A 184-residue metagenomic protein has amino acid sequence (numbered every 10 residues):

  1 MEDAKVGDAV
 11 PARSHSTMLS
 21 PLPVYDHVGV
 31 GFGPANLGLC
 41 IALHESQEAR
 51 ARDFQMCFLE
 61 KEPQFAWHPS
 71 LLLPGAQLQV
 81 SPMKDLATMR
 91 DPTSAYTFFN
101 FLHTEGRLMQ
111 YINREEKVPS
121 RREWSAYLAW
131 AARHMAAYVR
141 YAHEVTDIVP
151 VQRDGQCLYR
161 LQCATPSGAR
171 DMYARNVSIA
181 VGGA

Functional and structural regions predicted by a protein language model:
V6-S14, Q55, L59-S125: Glycine-rich active-site loop/strand segments that organize a redox cofactor
V6-V24, E48: A short, basic/flexible loop-to-alpha-helix module at the beginning of a structural domain
T17-M18, H44-D53, R153-D154, S167: Alpha-helix termini
L22-C57: N-terminal Rossmann-like FAD-binding beta1-loop-alpha1 element of flavoenzymes
V28-V30, V145, L161, R170-A184: Short hydrophobic core segments
A131-R140: A structural motif corresponding to the C-terminal end of an alpha-helix and its immediate exit/capping segment
Y141-Y159: A conserved short coil-to-beta-strand element within the FAD-binding core of flavoproteins
